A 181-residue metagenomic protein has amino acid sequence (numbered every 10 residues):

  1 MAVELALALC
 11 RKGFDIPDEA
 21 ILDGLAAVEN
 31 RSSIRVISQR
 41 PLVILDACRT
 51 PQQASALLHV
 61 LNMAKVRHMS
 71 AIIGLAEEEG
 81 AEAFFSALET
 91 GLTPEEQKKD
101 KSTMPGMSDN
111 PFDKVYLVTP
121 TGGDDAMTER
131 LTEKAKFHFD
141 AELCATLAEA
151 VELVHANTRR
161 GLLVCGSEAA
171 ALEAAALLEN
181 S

Functional and structural regions predicted by a protein language model:
M1-P111: Nucleotide phosphate-binding/pyrophosphate-handling subdomain across enzymes that bind or process nucleotide phosphates
L42-V43, A83-G161: C-terminal helical cap/extension that packs against the catalytic core of soluble nucleotide-cofactor enzymes
R49-T50, A76-E78, T121-D124, S167-A170: Short glycine-rich anion-binding loops that position phosphate/pyrophosphate groups of nucleotides and phosphorylated
A56-L58, F84-S86, T128-R130, A175-L178: Short amphipathic alpha-helical segments
H68-G74, V115-V118, G161-C165: Short glycine-rich phosphate-binding loop at a beta-alpha junction
K134-F137, L177-S181: H/E-rich (His + Asp/Glu) clusters that bind or coordinate divalent metals
A150-E179: A glycine-rich beta-strand to alpha-helix segment that forms a phosphate/ribose-binding loop at ligand/cofactor sites
